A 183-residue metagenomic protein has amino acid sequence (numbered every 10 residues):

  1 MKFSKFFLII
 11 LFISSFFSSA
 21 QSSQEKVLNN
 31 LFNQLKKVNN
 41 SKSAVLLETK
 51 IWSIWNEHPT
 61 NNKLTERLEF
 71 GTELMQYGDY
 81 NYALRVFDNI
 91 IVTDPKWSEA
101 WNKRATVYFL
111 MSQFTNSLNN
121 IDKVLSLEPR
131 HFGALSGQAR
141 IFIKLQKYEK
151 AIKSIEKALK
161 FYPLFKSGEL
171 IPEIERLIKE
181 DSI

Functional and structural regions predicted by a protein language model:
Q21-S23, W52-E66: TPR-adjacent "capping" and linker segments in tetratricopeptide-repeat scaffold/adaptor proteins
N33-N39, I143-K166: TPR/TPR-like (Sel1-like) alpha-helical repeat modules
E57, I152-I183: Terminal, low-structured helical/coil segments at or just beyond the last alpha-helical repeat
E57, Q76, L110, K144-L145 (+1 more regions): Register position in tetratricopeptide repeats
T60-L127: Alpha-helical adaptor scaffolds
A100, A134, S167-G168: TPR alpha-solenoid repeat register
K103, G137, L170-I171: Canonical tetratricopeptide repeat
